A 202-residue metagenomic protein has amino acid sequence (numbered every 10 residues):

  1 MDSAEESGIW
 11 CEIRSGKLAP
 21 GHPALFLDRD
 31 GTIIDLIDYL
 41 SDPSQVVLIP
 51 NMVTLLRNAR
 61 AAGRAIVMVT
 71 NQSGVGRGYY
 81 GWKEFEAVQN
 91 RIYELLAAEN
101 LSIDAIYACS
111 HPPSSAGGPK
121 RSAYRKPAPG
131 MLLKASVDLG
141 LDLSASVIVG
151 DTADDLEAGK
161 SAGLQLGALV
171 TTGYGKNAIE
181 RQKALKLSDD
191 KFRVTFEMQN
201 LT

Functional and structural regions predicted by a protein language model:
M1-L25, K83-D104, P113-I148, T152-T202: Asp-based, Mg2+/Mn2+-dependent phosphohydrolase catalytic module
D2-V67: Active-site neighborhood of HAD-like aspartate-dependent phosphohydrolases
I33-D35, G76, D155-L156: Catalytic P-loop NTPase motifs of RecA-like helicase/translocase cores
I33-L36, Y107-G117: Short, basic/glycine-rich phosphate-binding loops at helix/coil junctions that contact nucleotide phosphates
L40-V67, V75-N90, A123-L133: Short, acidic loop-to-helix structural element flanking the phosphoryl-transfer center in phosphate-processing enzymes
S73-V75, P112-P113: Short, catalytically relevant binding-site loops at active-site mouths
